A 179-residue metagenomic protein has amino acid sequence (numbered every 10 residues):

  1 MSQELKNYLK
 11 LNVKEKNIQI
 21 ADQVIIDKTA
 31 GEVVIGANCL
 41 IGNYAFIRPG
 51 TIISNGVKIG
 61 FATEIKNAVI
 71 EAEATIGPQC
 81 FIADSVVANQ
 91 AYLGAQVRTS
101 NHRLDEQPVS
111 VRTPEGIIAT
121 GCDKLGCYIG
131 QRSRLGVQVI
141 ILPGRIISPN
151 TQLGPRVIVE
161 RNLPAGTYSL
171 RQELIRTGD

Functional and structural regions predicted by a protein language model:
M1-G50: Extended, small-residue-rich solenoid/repeat segments and analogous flexible loops that form exposed scaffolds
L5-Y8, D22-I26, N55-F61, S100 (+1 more regions): Short, functional N-terminal and low-complexity linear motifs
K16-K28, N67, V87-Q90, G126: Short, charge-rich amphipathic segments
D22, K28, A37, N43 (+8 more regions): Residues on the solvent-exposed faces and adjacent turns of beta-rich solenoids used to engage binding targets
A30, R48, I65, I82 (+1 more regions): Short coil/loop residues immediately preceding or within conserved phosphate-binding loops of NTP-utilizing enzyme
G42, R48, I52-S54, G60 (+2 more regions): Transmembrane beta-barrel architecture of outer membranes
I70, I76-D179: Glycine-rich hexapeptide-repeat left-handed beta-helix
